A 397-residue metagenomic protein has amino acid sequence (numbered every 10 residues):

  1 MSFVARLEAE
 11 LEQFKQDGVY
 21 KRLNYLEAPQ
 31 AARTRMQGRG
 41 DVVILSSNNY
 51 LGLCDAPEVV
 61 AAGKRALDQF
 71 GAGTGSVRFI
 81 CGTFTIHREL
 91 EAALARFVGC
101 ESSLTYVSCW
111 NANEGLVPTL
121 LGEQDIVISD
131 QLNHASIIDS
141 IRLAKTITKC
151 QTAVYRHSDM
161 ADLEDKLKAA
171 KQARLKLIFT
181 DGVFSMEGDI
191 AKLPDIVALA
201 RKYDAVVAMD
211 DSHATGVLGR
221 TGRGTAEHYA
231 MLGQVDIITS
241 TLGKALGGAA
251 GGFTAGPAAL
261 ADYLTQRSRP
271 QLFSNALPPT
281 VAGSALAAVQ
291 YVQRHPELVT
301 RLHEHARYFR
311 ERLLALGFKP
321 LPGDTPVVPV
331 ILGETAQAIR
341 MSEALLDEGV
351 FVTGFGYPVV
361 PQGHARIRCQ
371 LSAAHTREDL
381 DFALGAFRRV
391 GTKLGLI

Functional and structural regions predicted by a protein language model:
F3-A9, Q13-A72, A205: N-terminal "arm"/small-domain region of PLP-dependent enzymes with the aminotransferase-like
N49, C150-M209: Active-site phosphate-binding strand-loop segment of PLP-dependent enzymes
P57, A61-R65, Q69, A92 (+3 more regions): PLP-dependent enzyme catalytic core of the Aspartate aminotransferase-like
V77-C81, E91-G115: Short loop-beta-helix segment that forms the pyridoxal 5′-phosphate
L116-A135: Conserved PLP-anchoring active-site segment centered on the Schiff-base-forming lysine
T221, E227-Y263: Active-site PLP attachment segment
L246-L313, F318-L321: PLP-dependent aminotransferase class I/II
T300-G349, V359, H364, L371-A373: Conserved PLP-binding catalytic core of the aspartate aminotransferase-like
